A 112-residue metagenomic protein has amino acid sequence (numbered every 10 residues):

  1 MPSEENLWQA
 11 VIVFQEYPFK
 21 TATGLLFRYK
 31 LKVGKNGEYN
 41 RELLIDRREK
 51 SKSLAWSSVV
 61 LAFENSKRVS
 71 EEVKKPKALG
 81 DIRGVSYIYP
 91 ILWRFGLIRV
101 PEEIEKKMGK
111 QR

Functional and structural regions predicted by a protein language model:
M1-R112: Intrinsically disordered, charged low-complexity linkers and terminal tails that flank or connect structured domains
